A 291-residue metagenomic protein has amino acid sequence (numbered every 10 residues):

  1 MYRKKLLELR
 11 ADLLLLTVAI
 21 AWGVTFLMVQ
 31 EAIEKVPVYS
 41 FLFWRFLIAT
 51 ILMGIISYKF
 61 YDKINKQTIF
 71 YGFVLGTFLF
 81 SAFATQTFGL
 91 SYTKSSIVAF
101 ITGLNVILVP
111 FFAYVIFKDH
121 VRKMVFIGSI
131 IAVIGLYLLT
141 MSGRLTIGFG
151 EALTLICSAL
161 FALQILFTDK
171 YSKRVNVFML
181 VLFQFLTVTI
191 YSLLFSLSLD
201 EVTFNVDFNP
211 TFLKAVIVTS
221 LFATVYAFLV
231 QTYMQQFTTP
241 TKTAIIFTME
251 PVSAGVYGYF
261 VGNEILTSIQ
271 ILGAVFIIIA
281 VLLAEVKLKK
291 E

Functional and structural regions predicted by a protein language model:
Y2-K4, L13, F46, F212 (+1 more regions): C-terminal-most transmembrane helix of multi-pass membrane proteins
L7-A11, I33-Y39, F43, I64-I69 (+3 more regions): Juxtamembrane helix-entry segments on the extracytoplasmic side of multipass membrane proteins
L15, L27, M53, V109-F111 (+3 more regions): Transmembrane alpha-helical segments that form core, pore/gating elements of small-molecule transporters/exporters
G23, L27, G54, G76 (+9 more regions): Hydrophobic/small/kink-forming positions within alpha-helical transmembrane segments of polytopic membrane proteins
T25-F26, S57-T102, L138, S220-T238: Specific transmembrane alpha-helical segments of multi-pass solute transporters/efflux pumps, especially DMT/EamA
L42-W44, A84, V98-L104, T168-T189 (+1 more regions): Helix-helix packing/entry segments at the starts of transmembrane helices
L52-D62, N105-I127, V252-L272: C-terminal transmembrane-helix exit sites in multi-pass transporters
M53, V121-M141, F161, S192 (+1 more regions): Hydrophobic transmembrane alpha-helices of multi-pass small-molecule transport proteins
